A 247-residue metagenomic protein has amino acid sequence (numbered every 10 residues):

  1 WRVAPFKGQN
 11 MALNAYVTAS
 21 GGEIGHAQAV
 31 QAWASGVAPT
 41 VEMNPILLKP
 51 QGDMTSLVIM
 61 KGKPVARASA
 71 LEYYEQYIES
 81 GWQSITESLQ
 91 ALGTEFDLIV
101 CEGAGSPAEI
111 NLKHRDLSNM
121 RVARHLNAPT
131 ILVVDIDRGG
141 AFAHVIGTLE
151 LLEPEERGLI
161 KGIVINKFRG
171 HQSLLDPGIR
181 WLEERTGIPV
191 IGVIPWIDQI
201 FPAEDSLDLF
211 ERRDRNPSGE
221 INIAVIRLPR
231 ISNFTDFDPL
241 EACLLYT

Functional and structural regions predicted by a protein language model:
W1-L245: Flexible phosphate-sensing "switch/lid" loops adjacent to ATP/NTP-binding sites across phosphate-transfer
